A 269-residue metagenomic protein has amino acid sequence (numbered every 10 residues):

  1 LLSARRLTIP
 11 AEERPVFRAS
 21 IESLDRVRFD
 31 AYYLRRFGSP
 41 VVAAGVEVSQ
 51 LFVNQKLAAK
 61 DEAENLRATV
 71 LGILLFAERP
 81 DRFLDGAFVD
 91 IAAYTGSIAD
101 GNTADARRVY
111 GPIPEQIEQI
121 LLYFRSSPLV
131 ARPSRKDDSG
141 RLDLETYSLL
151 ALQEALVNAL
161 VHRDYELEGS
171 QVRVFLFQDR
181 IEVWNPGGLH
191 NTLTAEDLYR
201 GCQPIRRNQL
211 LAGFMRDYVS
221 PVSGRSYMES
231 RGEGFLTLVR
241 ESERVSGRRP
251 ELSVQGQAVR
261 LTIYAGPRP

Functional and structural regions predicted by a protein language model:
L1-Q153, L160-E168, V172-N185, H190-T192 (+2 more regions): Active-site helix-to-loop segments that bind/position phosphate- or nucleotide-bearing substrates and donors across
R132, G140-L144, L189-E251: Flexible ATP-lid and adjacent glycine-rich G1/G2 motifs of the Bergerat
R173-V174, E251-V254: Short beta-strand
Q178, V254-A258: Short Gly/Ser/Thr- and Asp/Glu-enriched loop/turn motifs at secondary-structure junctions
Q257-G266: Short C-terminal beta-strand
